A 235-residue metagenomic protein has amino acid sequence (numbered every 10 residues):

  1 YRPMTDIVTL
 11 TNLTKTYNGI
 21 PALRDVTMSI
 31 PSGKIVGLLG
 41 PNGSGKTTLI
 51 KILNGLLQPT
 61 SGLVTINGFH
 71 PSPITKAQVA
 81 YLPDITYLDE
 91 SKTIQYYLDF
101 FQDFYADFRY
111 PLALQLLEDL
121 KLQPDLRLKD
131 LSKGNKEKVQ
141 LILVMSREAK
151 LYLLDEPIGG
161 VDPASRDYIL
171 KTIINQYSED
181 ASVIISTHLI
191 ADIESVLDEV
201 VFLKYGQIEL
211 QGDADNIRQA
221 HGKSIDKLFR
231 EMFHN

Functional and structural regions predicted by a protein language model:
L39-P41: The feature captures the beta-strand-to-loop junction immediately N-terminal to the Walker
N54: Helix-to-loop junction immediately C-terminal to a conserved catalytic motif
S61-T75: Conserved ABC transporter NBD signature motif
D84-V139: ABC-family P-loop ATPase nucleotide-binding domains
Y152-E156, V161: Catalytic Walker B motif of ABC-type/P-loop ATPase nucleotide-binding domains
Q211-G212: ABC ATPase "signature
